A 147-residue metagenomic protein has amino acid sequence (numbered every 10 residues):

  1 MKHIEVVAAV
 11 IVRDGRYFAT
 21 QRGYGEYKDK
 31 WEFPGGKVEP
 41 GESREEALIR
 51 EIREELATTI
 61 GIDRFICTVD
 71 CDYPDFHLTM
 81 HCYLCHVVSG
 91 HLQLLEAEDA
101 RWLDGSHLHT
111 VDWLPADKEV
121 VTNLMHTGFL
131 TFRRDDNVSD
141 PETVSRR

Functional and structural regions predicted by a protein language model:
M1-Y17, K37: Conserved N-terminal beta-strand and adjoining loop/helix that marks the start of the Nudix/MutT-like hydrolase domain
E5-V7, G15, L78-H81, E98: Change "...and in nucleic-acid phosphodiester-cleaving endonucleases..." to "...and in nucleic-acid processing enzymes
A19-Q21: Beta-strand scaffold of nucleotide-dependent catalytic cores
E26, W31, Q93-R147: Nudix hydrolase/Nudix homology domain
F33-F65, D104: The catalytic Nudix box helix
T59, V69-H91, D99-R101, T122-L124: Active-site-adjacent beta-strand/loop module that shapes the phosphate/pyrophosphate-binding cleft
